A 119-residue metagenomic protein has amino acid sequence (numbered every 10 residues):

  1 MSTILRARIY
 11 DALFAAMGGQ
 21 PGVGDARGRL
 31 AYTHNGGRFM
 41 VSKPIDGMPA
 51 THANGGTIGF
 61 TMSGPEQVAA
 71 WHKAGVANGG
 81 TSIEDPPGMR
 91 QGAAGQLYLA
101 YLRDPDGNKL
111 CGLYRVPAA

Functional and structural regions predicted by a protein language model:
M1-F39: Core segments of cupin and vicinal oxygen chelate
M1-I4, F60-A100, P105: Vicinal oxygen chelate
M1-R8, I58, R115-A119: N-terminal beta-strand motif that seeds the catalytic metal site of vicinal oxygen chelate
D25, P86-P87, L113: Short hydrophobic alpha-helix segments
G28-L30, G56, Q96-A100: Short beta-strand micro-motifs in enzyme catalytic cores
A31, Q91-A93, A119: Generic structural signal for helix capping and beta-alpha/helix-loop junctions
T33-N78: Long, continuous compositionally biased terminal/linker segments
